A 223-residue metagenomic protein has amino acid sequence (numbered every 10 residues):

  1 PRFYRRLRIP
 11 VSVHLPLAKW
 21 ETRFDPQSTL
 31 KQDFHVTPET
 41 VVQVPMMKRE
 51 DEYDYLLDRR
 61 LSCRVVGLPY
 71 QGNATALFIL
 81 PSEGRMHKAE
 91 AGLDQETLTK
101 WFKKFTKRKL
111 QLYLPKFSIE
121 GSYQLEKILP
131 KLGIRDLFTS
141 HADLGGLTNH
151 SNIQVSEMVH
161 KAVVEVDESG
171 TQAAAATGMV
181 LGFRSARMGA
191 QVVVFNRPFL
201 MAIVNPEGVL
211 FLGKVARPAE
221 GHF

Functional and structural regions predicted by a protein language model:
P1-F223: Secretory/exported precursors with cleavable N-terminal leaders
